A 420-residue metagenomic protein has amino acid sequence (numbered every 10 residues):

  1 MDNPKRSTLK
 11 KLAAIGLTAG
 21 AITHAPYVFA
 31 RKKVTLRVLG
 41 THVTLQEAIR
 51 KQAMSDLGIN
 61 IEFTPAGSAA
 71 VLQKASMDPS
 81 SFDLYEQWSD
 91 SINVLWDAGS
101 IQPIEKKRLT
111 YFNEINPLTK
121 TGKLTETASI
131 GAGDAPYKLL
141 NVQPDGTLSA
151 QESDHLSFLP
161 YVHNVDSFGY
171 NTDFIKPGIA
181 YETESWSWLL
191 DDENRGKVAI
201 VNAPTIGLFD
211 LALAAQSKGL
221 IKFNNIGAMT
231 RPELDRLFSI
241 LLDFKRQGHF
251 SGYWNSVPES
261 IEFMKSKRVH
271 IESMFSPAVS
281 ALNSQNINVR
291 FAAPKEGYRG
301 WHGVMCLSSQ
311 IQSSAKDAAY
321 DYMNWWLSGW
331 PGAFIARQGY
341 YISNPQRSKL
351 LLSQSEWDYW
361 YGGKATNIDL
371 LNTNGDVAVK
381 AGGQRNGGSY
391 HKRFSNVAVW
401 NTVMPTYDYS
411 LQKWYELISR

Functional and structural regions predicted by a protein language model:
M1-S7: N-terminal secretory signal peptides
S7-V28: N-terminal export signals
F29-A30, C306-R385: Mature extracytoplasmic/periplasmic domains
R31-A98, I261: Early extracytoplasmic/lumenal segment of secretory-pathway proteins
D78-Q87, S100-Q102, N194-K197, S266-I271: Alpha-to-beta junction loops
W96, I101-E259: Extracytoplasmic ligand-binding site segments that recognize negatively charged/polar headgroups
H249-Q312, E356: Extracytoplasmic/periplasmic substrate-binding proteins
G375-R420: Conserved C-terminal helix/tail region of periplasmic/extracytoplasmic solute-binding proteins
